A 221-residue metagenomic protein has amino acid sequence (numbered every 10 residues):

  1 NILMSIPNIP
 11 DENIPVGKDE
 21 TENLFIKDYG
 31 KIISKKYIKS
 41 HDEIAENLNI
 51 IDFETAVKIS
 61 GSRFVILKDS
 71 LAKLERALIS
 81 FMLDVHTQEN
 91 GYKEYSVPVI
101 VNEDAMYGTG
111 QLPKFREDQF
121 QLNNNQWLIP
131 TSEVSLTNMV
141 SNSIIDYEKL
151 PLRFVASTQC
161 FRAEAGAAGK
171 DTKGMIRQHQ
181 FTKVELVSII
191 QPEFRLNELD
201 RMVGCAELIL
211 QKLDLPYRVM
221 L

Functional and structural regions predicted by a protein language model:
N1-I32, I50: N-terminal alpha-helical targeting/anchoring segments
D28-L221: TRNA-recognition modules of translation machinery and tRNA-sensing kinases, especially anticodon-binding
